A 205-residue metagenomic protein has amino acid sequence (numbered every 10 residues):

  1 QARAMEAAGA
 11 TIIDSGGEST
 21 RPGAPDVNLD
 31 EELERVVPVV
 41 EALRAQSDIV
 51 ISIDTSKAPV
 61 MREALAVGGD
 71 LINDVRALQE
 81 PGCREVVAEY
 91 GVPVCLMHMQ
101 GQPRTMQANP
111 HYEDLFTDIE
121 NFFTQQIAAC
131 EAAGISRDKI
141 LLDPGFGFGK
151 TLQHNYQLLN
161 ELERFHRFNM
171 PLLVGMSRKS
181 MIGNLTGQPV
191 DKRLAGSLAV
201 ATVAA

Functional and structural regions predicted by a protein language model:
Q1, T20-D48, T55-P59, L65-A66 (+2 more regions): Active-site-adjacent loop and "lid" segments of alpha/beta metabolic enzymes
Q1-G16: Catalytic domains of carbohydrate-active enzymes, especially glycoside hydrolases
A7, T11, Q126-K139: Phosphate/pyrophosphate-binding loops at sites that engage ATP/ADP/AMP, CoA/4′-phosphopantetheine, polyphosphate
D14, V50-S52: Short, conserved beta-strand segments within well-ordered enzyme catalytic domains that often line or immediately flank
G145: Conserved Motif II region of HX4D acyltransferases
